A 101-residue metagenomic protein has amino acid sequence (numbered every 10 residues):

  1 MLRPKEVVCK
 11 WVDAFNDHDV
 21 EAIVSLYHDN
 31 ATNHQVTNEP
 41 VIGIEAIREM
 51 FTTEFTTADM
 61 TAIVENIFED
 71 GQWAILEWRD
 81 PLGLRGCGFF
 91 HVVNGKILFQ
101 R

Functional and structural regions predicted by a protein language model:
M1-S25, D29: Short, low-complexity N-terminal intrinsically disordered segments enriched in polar/charged residues
V8, V12, I23-V24, V41 (+3 more regions): Hydrophobic aliphatic residue packing
V12-A14, N38-E39, E49-E54: Short acidic/polar alpha-helix capping motifs at helix-coil junctions
H18-V20, P40, T61-A62: Short, flexible segments with low predicted structural confidence
T32-I42: A short gly/proline-enriched turn/hairpin at secondary-structure junctions
H34, R48-R101: A beta-strand edge to alpha-helix "cap/lid" segment located at domain peripheries
